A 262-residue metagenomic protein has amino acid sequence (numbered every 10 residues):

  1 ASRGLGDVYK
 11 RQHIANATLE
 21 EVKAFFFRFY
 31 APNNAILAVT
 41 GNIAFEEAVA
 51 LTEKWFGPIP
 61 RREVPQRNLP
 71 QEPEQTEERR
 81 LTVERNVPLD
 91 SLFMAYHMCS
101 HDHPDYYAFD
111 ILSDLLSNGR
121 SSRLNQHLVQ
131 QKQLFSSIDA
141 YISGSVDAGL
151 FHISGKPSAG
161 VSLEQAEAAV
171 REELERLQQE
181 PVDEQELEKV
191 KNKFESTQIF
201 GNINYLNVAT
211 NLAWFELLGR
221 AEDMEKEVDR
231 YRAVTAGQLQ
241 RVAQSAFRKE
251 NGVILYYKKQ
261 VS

Functional and structural regions predicted by a protein language model:
A1-Y9: Single conserved hydrophobic/aromatic residue that forms the stacking wall/gate of nucleotide- or nucleobase-binding
Q12, I36-A38, K156, L177 (+1 more regions): C-terminal regions of mature proteins
V22, L37, M94, D110-L112 (+6 more regions): Buried hydrophobic packing residues in well-ordered domains
K23-F27, R79-V83, I138-S143: Short beta-strand/turn micro-motifs at beta-sheet edges
A31-S100, N192, K258-S262: An aromatic/glycine/proline-enriched structural segment found at the starts of mature extracellular/organellar domains
F45-E46, S100-H103, G160-S162, L177: Short beta-strands and strand-coil junctions in structured, solvent-facing domains, enriched
F56-E63, K132, R171-P181: A common structural junction motif
R120, D139, S143-G201: M16/insulysin-pitrilysin zinc metalloprotease superfamily fold
